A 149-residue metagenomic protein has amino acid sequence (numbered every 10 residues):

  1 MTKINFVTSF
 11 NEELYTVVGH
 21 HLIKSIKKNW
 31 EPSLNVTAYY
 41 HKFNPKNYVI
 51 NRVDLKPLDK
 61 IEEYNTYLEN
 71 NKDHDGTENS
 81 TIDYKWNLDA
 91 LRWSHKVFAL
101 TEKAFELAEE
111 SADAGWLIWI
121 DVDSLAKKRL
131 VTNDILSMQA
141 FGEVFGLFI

Functional and structural regions predicted by a protein language model:
M1-Y84, L91, F105-D113: N-terminal anchoring/stem segment of glycosyltransferases
K85-N87, K128: Short, solvent-exposed helix-helix connector turns and helix-capping sites enriched in acidic/polar residues
R92-F148: GT-A fold catalytic core of metal-dependent nucleotide-sugar glycosyltransferases, centered on the diacidic
